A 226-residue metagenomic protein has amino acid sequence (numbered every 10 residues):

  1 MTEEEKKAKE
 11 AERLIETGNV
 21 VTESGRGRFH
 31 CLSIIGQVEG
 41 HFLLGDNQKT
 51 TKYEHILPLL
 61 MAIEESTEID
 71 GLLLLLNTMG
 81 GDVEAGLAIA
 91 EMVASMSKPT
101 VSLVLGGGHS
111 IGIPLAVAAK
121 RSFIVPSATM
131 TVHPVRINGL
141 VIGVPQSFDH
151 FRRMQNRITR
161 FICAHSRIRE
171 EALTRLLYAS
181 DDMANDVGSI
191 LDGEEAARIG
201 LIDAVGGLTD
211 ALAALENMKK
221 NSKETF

Functional and structural regions predicted by a protein language model:
M1-I113, V117-F226: N-terminal organellar transit peptides
